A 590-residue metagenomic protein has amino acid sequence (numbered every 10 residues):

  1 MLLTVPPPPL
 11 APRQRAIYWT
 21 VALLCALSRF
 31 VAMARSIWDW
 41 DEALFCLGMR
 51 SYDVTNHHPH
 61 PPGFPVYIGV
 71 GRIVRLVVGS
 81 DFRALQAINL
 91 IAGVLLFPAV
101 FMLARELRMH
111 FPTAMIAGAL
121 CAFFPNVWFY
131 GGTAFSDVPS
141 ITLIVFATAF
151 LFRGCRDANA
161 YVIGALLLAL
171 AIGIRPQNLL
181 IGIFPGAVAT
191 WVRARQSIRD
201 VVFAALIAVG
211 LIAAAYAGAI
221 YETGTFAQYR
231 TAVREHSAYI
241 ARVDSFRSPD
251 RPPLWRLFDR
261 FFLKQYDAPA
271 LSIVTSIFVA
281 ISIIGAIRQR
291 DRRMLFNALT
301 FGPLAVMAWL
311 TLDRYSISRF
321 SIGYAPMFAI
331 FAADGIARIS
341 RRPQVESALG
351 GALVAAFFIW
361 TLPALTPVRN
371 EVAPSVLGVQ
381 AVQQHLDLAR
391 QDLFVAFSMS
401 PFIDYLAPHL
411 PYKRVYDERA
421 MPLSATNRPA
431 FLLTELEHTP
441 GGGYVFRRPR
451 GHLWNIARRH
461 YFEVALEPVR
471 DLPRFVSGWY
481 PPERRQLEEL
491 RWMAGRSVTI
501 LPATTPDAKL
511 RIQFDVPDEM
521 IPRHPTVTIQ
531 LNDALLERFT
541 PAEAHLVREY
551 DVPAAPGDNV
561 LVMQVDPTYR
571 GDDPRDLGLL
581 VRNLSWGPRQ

Functional and structural regions predicted by a protein language model:
R15-A22, V162, L166, G186 (+4 more regions): Signature aromatic-anchored transmembrane alpha helix within multi-pass, membrane-resident enzymes that catalyze glycan
W19, A189-W191, F262-M294, F301-A305: Hydrophobic, aromatic-rich transmembrane alpha-helices and their immediate juxtamembrane boundary segments
W19, L23, A87-R108, F146 (+2 more regions): Transmembrane-helix motifs of polytopic, lipid-linked glycan transferases
S28, D200-D259, Y266-V274, F357-W360: Membrane-lumen/periplasm interface segments of specific transmembrane helices in polyprenyl phosphate-linked
W40, P61, F129-P139, I317 (+1 more regions): Short acidic/glycine- and proline-prone juxtamembrane loop motifs at membrane-interface regions of multi-pass membrane
R105-R108, A147-I163, A171, I336: Membrane-interface transmembrane helices that cradle and orient dolichyl/undecaprenyl
Y130-G131, D137, I174, L180 (+3 more regions): Hydrophobic/aromatic-rich transmembrane helices and adjacent perimembrane loops
L349-V415, P473, S477, P481-E483: Membrane-embedded, lumen/periplasm-facing catalytic core of multi-pass transferases that use lipid-linked donors
